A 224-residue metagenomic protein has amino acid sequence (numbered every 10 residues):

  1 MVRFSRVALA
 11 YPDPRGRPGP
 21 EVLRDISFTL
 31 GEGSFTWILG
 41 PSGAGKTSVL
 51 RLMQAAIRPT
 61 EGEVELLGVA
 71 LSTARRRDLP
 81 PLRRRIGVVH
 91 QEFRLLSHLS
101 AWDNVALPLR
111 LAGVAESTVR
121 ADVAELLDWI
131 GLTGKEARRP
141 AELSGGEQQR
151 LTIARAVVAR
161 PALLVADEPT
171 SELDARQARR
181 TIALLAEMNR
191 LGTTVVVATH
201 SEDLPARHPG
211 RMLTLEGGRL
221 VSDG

Functional and structural regions predicted by a protein language model:
Q54: Helix-to-loop junction immediately C-terminal to a conserved catalytic motif
G62-A70: Conserved ABC transporter NBD signature motif
L71-G87, R190: ABC ATPase NBD coupling module
L99-L107: Short coil-to-helix segment of the ABC ATPase nucleotide-binding domain corresponding to the Q-loop/switch region
R138, A159, L191: Conserved signature/switch motifs of ABC ATPase nucleotide-binding domains
R139-L143, E147: Conserved ABC ATPase signature
L164-D167: Catalytic Walker B motif of ABC-type/P-loop ATPase nucleotide-binding domains
